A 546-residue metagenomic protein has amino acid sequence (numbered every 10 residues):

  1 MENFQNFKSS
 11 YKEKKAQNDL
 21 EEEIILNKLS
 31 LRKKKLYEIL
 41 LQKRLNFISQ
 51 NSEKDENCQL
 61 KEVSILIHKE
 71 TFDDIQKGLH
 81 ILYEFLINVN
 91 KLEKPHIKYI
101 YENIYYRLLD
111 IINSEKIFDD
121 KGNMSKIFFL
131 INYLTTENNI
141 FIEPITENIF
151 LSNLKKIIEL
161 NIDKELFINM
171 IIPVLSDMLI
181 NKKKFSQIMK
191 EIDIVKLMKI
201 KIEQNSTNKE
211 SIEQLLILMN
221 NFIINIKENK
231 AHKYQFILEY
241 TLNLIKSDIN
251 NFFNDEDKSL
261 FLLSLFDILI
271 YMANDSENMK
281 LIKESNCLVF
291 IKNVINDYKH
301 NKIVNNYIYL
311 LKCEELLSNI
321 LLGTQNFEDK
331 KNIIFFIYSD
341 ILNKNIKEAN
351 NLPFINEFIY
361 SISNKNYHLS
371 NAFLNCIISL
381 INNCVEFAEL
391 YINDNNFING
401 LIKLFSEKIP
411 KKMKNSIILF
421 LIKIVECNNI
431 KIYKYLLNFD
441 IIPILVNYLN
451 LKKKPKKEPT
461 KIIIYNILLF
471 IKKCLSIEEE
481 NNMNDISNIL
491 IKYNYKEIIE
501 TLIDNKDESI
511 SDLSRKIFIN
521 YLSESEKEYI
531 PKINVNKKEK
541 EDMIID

Functional and structural regions predicted by a protein language model:
M1-T71, Q76-I87, L469, N494-T501 (+1 more regions): Intrinsically disordered, low-complexity regulatory regions of large eukaryotic scaffold/signaling proteins
I48-N57, H68-H80, F85-I111, I117-S152 (+11 more regions): Elongated alpha-helical scaffolds that mediate protein-protein interactions in large eukaryotic proteins, primarily
E62-S64, R107-I112, N153-I158, L197-K201 (+9 more regions): Buried hydrophobic core positions in alpha-solenoid tandem helical repeats
T71-Y83, F118-T135, I162-I180, S206-I224 (+6 more regions): Alpha-helical solenoid repeats of the armadillo/HEAT superfamily in eukaryotic scaffolding/adaptor proteins
G78, L108, I127, L154 (+19 more regions): Structural signal for hydrophobic/aromatic residues that build the beta-strand cores of folded beta-sheet domains
L262-E284, V289-N293, N305-N345, A349-E357 (+1 more regions): Core solenoid repeat modules with strong leucine/isoleucine-rich periodicity, prominently canonical LRR arrays but also
E328, N332-S339, N343-I346, P353 (+1 more regions): Eukaryotic tandem repeat interaction scaffolds
E426-I498: Structured C-terminal portions of repeat-based eukaryotic scaffold domains
